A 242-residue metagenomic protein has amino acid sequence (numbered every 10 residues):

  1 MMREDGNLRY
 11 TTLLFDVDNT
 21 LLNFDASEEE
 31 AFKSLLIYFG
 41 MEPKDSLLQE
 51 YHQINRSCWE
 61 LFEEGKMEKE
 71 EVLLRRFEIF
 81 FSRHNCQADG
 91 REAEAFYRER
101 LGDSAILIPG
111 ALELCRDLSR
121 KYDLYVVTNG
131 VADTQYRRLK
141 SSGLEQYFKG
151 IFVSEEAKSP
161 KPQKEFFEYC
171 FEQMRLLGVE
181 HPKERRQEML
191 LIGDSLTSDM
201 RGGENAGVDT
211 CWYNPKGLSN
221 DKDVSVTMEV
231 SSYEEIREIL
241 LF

Functional and structural regions predicted by a protein language model:
M1-L13, R116, A132, Y136-F242: Asp-based, Mg2+/Mn2+-dependent phosphohydrolase catalytic module
N7-P109: N-terminal helical cap/lid subdomain that shapes the substrate entry/recognition surface in HAD-like hydrolases
S27-E30, I106, E113, D133-T134 (+1 more regions): Short alpha-helical
Y38-F39, R83-H84, K121, Q173 (+1 more regions): Alpha-helical structural context
G110-K121: Catalytic-core regions built around general acid/base machinery
K121-D123, G207: Glycine-centered short loops/turns at secondary-structure junctions
T128: Conserved phosphate-coupling serine/threonine residues in phosphotransfer and NTP-handling enzymes
